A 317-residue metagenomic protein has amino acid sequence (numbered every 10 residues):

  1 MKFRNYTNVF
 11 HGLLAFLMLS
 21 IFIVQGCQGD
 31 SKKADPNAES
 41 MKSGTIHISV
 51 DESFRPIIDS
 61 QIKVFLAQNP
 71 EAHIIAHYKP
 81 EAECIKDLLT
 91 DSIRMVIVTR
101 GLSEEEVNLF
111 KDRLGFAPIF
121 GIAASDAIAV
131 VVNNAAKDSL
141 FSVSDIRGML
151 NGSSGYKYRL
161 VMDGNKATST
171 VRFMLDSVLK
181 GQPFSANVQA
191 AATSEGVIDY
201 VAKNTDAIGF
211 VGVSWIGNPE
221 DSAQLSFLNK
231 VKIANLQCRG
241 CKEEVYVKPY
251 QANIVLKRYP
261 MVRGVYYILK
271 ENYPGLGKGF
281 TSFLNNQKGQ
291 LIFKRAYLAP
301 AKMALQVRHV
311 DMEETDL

Functional and structural regions predicted by a protein language model:
K2-L14: Bacterial N-terminal signal peptides that target proteins for export
Y6, C27-N69, I119-D126, V131-L317: Exported/periplasmic ABC-transporter solute-binding proteins
F22-G26: C-terminal motif of bacterial Sec signal peptides marking the signal peptidase cleavage site
S49, I75-H77, R94-I97: Short, conserved beta-strand segments within well-ordered enzyme catalytic domains that often line or immediately flank
V50-D51, P80, C84, D91 (+1 more regions): Glycine-centered small-residue hotspots that permit tight backbone geometry or close packing
E71-I85: Central regulatory/effector-binding core of bacterial HTH transcription factors
A82-R113, P219: Pocket-flanking alpha-helical
